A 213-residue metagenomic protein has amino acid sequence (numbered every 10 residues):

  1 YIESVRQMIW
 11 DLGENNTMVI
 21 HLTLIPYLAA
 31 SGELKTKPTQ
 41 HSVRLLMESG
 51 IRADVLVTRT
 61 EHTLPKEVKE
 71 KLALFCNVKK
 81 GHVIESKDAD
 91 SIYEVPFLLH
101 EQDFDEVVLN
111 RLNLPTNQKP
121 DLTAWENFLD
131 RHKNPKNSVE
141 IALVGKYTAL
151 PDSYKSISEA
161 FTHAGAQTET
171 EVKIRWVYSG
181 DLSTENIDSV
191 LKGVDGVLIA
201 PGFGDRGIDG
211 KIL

Functional and structural regions predicted by a protein language model:
Y1-L213: N-terminal beta1-alpha1 cap of cysteine-dependent amidohydrolase-like domains
